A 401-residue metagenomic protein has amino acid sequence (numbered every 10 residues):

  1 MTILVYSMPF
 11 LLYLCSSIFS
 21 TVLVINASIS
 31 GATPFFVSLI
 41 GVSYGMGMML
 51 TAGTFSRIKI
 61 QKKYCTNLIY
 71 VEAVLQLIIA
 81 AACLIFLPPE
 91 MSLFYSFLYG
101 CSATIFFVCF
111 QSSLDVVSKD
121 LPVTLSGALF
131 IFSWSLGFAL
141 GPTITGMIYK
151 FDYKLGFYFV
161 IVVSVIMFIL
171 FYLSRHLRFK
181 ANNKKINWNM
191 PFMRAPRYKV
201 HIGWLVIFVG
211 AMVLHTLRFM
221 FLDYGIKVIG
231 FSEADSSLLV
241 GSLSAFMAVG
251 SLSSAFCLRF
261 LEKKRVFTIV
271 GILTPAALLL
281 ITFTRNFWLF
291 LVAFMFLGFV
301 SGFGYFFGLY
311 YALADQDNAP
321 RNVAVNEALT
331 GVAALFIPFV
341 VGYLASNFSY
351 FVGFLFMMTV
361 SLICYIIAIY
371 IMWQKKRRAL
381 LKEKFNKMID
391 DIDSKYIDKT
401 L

Functional and structural regions predicted by a protein language model:
M1-G45, L214-G225: Helix-loop boundary and gating motifs at the non-cytosolic
T51-Y64, Y149, G250-K263, A345: Helix-to-loop junctions at the C-terminal end of transmembrane segments in multipass secondary transporters
N67-A81, R265-L279: Structural signature of the two symmetry-related core transmembrane helices
Y99-F132: Cytoplasmic helix-loop-helix junction between adjacent transmembrane helices in 12-TM secondary transporters
I105-S118, G302-Q316: Intracellular juxtamembrane helix-capping segments at the cytosolic ends of symmetry-related transmembrane helices
G156-Y172, F354-I369: Symmetry-related core transmembrane helices of the 12-TM Major Facilitator Superfamily/SLC fold
R178-W204: Juxtamembrane intracellular "pre-TM" segments in multi-pass secondary transporters
N318-N347: A late C-terminal transmembrane helix in Major Facilitator Superfamily
